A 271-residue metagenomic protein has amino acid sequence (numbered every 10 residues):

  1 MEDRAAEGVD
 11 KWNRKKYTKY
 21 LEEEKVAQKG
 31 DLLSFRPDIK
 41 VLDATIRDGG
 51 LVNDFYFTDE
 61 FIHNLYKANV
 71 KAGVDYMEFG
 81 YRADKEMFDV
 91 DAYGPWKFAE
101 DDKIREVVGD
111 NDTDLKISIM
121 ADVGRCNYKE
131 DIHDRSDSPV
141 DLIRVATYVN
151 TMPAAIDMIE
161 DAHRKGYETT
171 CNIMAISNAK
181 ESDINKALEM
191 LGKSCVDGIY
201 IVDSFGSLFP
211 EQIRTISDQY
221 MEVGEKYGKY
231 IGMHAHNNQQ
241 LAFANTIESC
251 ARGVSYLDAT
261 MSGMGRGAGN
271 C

Functional and structural regions predicted by a protein language model:
R4-R125: N-terminal capping/small domains of soluble enzymes
G30-D54, A162-M174, Y220-Y230: N-terminal small/glycine-rich loop or linker at the start of catalytic domains across soluble metabolic enzymes
V41-A44, M77-F79, L115-A121, D141-V145 (+4 more regions): Hydrophobic faces of well-ordered beta-strands that scaffold small-molecule active sites in alpha/beta enzyme cores
D48, N53, K85-F88, Y93-G94 (+6 more regions): Short, small-residue-enriched loops and turns at beta-alpha junctions that line or gate enzyme active sites
G49, N69, I143, I199 (+1 more regions): Conserved, mostly hydrophobic/aromatic
Y81-K186: Active-site beta->alpha loop and helix N-cap motifs at the rims of alpha/beta catalytic domains
Y128-D131, S182-M190, Q240-R252: Catalytic cores of alpha/beta
G198, V202-C271: Catalytic alpha/beta core domains of metabolic enzymes, predominantly
